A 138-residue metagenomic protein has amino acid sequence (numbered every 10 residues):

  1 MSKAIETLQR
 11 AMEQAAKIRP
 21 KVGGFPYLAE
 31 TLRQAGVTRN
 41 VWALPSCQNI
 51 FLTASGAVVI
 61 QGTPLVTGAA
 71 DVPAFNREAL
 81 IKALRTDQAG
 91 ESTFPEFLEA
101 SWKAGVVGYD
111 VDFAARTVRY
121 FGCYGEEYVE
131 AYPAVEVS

Functional and structural regions predicted by a protein language model:
M1-L28, R33-Q34, A74-S92, E136-S138: Short, flexible domain-boundary/linker segments around small modular repeats
P26-G68: Acidic (E/D-rich), amphipathic helical modules within compact regulatory domains
N40, P64, F75, A131-V135: Long, charge-rich, low-complexity intrinsically disordered regions
Q48-L52, R116-F121: Short polybasic amphipathic segments
V58, A115, E126: Metal-centered catalytic cores of metalloenzymes
V59-Y109: Short, solvent-exposed interaction modules
G105-Y120: Short, compact, well-ordered microdomains
Y120-S138: Glycine-rich, aromatic-bearing surface loops/beta-hairpins
